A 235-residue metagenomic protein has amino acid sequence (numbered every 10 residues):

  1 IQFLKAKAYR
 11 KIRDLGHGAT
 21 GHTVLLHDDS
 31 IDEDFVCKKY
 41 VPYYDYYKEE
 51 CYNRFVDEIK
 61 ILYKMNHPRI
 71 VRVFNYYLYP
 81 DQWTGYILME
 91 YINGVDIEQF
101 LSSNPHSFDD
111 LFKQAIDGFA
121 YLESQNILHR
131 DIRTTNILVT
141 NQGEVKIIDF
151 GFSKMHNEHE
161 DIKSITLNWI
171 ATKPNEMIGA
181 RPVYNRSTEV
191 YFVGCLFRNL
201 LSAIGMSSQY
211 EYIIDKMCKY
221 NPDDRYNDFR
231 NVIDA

Functional and structural regions predicted by a protein language model:
I12-A19, T23: Protein kinase glycine-rich loop
H22-N53: ATP-binding glycine-rich loop module of kinase domains
F55-K60: Regulatory alphaC helix of protein kinase catalytic domains
R72-G85: Short beta-strand micro-motifs within the conserved protein kinase catalytic domain, predominantly in the N-lobe
D96-P105: AlphaC helix of the protein kinase catalytic domain
L111-F112: Activation segment signature within eukaryotic-like protein kinase domains
F119, E123-T140: Catalytic-loop of the protein kinase fold
F152-Y212: C-lobe/activation-segment region of protein kinase-like
